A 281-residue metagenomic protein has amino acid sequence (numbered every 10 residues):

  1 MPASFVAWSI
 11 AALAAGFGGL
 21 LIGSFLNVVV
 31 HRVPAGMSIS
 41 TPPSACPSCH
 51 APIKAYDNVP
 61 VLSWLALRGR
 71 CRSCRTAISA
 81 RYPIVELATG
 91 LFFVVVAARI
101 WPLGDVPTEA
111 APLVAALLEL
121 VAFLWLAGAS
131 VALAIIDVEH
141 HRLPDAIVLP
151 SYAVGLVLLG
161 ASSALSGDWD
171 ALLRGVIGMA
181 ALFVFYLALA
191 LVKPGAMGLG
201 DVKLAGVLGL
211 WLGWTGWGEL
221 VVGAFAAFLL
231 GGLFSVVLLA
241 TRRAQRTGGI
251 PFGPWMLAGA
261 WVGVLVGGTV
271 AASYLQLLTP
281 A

Functional and structural regions predicted by a protein language model:
M1-P34: Long, highly hydrophobic alpha-helical transmembrane signal-anchor segments
A12-F17, P83-A88, L120-L124, L149-P150 (+4 more regions): Hydrophobic alpha-helical transmembrane segments
S24-R32, R68-I78, S130-R142, Y186-A196 (+1 more regions): C-terminal ends of transmembrane helices
L26, V30, F92, V96-I100 (+7 more regions): Alpha-helical membrane-inserting segments
L26-I84, F252: Membrane-proximal soluble regions of multi-pass membrane proteins
R32-G36, S40, A98-V106, V138 (+5 more regions): Transmembrane helix-loop junctions in multipass membrane proteins, especially transporters and channels
P107-A110, V114-A115, W125-G232, A272-A281: Functional transmembrane core segments of multi-pass inner-membrane proteins
V236-G263, Y274: Interfacial loop-to-transmembrane junctions
